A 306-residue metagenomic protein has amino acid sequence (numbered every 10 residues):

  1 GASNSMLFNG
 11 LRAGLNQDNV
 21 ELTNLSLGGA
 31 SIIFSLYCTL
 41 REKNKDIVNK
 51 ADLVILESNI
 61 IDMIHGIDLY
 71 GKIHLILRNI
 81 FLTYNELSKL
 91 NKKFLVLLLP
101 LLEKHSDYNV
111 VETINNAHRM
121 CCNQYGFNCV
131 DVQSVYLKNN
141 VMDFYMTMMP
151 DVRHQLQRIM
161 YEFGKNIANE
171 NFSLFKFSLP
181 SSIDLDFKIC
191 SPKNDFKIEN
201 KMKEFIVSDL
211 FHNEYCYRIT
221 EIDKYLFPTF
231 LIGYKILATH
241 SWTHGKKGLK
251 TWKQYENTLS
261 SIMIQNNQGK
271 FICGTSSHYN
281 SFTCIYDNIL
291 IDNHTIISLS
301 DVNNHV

Functional and structural regions predicted by a protein language model:
G1, N24-L40, L53-D68, L99 (+2 more regions): Cell-envelope and extracellular/periplasmic
G1-G28, C38-K50, V54, L231-S276 (+3 more regions): Serine-esterase "nucleophile elbow" of acetyl-processing enzymes
S3, D143-C190: Histidine-centered active-site loop/cap adjacent to the catalytic His in serine esterases/O-acetyl transfer systems
G10, I33-D46, L75-T83, T113-N116: Alpha-helical scaffolding within the catalytic cores of extracellular/periplasmic polymer-degrading hydrolases
E57-I61, Y84-N116: Active-site segments of SGNH/GDSL-like serine hydrolases that catalyze O-acetyl group transfer/hydrolysis on lipids
L95-L99, E112-T147, E162-F175: Extracellular serine-dependent O-acyl
S173-G233, L237, S241-S261, Q268-C284 (+1 more regions): Glycan-recognition and processing domains
I297-H305: Short beta-strand-plus-loop segments that form exposed binding edges in beta-rich domains
